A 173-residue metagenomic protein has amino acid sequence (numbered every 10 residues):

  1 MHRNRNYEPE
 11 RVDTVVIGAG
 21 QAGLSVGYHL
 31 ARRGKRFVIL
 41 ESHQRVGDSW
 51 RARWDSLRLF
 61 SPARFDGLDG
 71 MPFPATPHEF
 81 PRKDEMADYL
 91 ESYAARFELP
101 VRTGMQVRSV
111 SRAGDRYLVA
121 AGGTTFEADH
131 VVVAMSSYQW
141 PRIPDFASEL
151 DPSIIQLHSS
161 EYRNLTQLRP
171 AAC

Functional and structural regions predicted by a protein language model:
M1, T76, R82-E85, M135-C173: Glycine-rich dinucleotide-binding loop and its adjacent helix/turn
R5-E8, L99, N164-L168: Glycine-rich helix-loop-beta junction characteristic of Rossmann-like nucleotide cofactor-binding loops
Y7-I39, C173: N-terminal Rossmann-like FAD-binding beta1-loop-alpha1 element of flavoenzymes
V12, E127-D129, P152, P170-A171: Active-site acidic short loop of glycosyltransferases
A22, Q44-R45: Conserved Rossmann-like nucleotide-cofactor binding loop
D48-D88: Glycine-rich active-site loop/strand segments that organize a redox cofactor
G67-K83, S109, R116-V119, T166-A172: Helix-loop-beta segment of a Rossmann-like dinucleotide-binding subdomain
F80-Q139: Feature captures the FAD/FMN-dependent oxidoreductase FAD-binding
